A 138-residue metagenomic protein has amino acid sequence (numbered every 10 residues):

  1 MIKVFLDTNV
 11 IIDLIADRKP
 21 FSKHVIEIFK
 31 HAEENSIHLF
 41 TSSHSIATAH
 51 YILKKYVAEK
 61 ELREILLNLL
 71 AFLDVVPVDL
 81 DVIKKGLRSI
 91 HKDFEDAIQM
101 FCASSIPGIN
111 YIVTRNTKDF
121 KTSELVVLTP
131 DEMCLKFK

Functional and structural regions predicted by a protein language model:
M1-T41, K55-E61, T122, C134-K138: Short, well-structured N-terminal submotif of metal-dependent ribonuclease cores
K3, S104-K138: Acidic, PIN/NYN-like endoribonuclease modules and their adjacent C-terminal/linker elements
V10, S45, V82, Q99 (+2 more regions): Alpha-helix capping/helix-boundary segments
D13-I15, T48-A49, K84-G86, K121-T122: A short acidic, helix-capping loop that chelates divalent metal ions and anchors anionic groups
I26, S36, H44-D74, D79-V82: Active-site-proximal, substrate-binding regions of enzyme catalytic domains and RNA-binding/basic surfaces
H31-A32, L69, I106: Hydrophobic helix-cap positions at the C-terminus of alpha-helices in RecA-like/P-loop ATPase nucleotide-binding cores
N35-S36, F72, S89, S123: Structured helix-beta-strand junction loops
D74-T117: Active-site neighborhoods of divalent-metal-dependent phosphate/nucleic-acid chemistry enzymes
